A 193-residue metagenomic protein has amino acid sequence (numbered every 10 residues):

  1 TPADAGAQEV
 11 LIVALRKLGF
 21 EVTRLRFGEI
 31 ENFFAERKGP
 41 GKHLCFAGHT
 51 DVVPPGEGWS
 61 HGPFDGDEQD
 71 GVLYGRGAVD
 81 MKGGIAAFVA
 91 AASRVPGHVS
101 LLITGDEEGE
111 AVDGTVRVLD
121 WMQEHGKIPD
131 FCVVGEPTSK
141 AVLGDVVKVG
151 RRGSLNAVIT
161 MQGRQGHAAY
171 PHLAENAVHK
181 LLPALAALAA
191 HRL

Functional and structural regions predicted by a protein language model:
T1-P55: N-terminal helical capping/dimerization or prosegment-like subdomains of hydrolases acting on amide or phosphate bonds
P2, G6, V10, G83 (+3 more regions): Conserved active-site and cofactor/substrate-binding residues in soluble primary-metabolism enzymes
F20-E21, L73-D80, A169-A177: Short alpha-helix boundary/capping segments
N32, H98, S154-N156: Broad gene-expression machinery/nucleic-acid interaction feature
H43-L102: Active-site metal-coordination/substrate-binding segment of hydrolases, especially metallo-dependent peptidases
M81-G150: Acidic/histidine-rich catalytic neighborhood of metal-dependent amide-processing enzymes
W121-L193: Midchain, well-structured core segments that form catalytic/ion-binding scaffolds
